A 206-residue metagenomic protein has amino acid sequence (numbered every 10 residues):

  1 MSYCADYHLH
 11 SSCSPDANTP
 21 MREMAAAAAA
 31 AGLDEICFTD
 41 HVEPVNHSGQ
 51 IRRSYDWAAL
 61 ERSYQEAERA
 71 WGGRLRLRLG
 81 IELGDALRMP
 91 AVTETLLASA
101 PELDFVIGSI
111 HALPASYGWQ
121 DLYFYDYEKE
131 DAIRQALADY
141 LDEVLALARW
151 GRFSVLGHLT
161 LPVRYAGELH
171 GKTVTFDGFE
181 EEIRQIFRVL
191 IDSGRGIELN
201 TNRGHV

Functional and structural regions predicted by a protein language model:
M1-P90, A98, Y165-D177: An N-terminally biased module of ancient metal coordination in phosphate/nucleic-acid-related enzymes
C13-P15, P101-E102, G108-V206: Domain-core and long-helix interface of multi-subunit machines
A26, D104-F105: Short alpha-helical basic/polar micro-motif
A67-E68, E94-L97, A146, I186-F187: Short, flexible, glycine/charge-rich loop motifs used to bind or transfer phosphoryl groups or to couple energy/partner
R88-T93, Y117-D121: Short, conserved acidic/polar surface loops in the N-terminal third of protein domains
